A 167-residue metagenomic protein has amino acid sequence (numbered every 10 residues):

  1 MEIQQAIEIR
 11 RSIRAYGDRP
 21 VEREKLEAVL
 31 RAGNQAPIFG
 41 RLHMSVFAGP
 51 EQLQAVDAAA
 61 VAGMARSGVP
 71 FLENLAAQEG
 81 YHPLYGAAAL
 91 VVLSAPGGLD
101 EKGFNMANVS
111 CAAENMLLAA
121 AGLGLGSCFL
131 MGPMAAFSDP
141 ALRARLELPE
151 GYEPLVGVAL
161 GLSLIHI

Functional and structural regions predicted by a protein language model:
M1-G86: N-terminal amphipathic, basic helical "cap/leader" segment at the start of enzyme domains
V29, G33, V91, G97-L142: Small-aliphatic-rich amphipathic alpha-helix that forms the alpha element of a beta-alpha
S45-F47, V91-S94: Short, conserved beta-strand edge motifs with alternating hydrophobic and charged residues
P50, A136-F137, A159: Short secondary-structure capping/turn micro-motifs that flank functional sites
L90-V92, G157-A159: Conserved hydrophobic/aromatic beta-strand scaffold that supports enzyme active sites
L142-E153: Short, electropositive alpha-helical surface patch
I165-I167: Conserved small/polar residues in nucleotide/adenosyl-binding loops
